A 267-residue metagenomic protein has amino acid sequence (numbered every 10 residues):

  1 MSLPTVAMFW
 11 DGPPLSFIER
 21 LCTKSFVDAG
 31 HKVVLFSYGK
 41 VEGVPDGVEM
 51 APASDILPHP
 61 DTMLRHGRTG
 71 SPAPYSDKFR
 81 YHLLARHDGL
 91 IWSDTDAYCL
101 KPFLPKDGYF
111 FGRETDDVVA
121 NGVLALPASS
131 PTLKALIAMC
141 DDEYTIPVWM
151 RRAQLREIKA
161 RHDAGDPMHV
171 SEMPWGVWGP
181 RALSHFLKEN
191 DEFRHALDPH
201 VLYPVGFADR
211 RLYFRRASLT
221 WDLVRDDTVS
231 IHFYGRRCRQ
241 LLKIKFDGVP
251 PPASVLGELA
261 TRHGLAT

Functional and structural regions predicted by a protein language model:
M1-S76, S93-T267: Glycosyltransferase-associated regions of secretory-pathway enzymes, highlighting luminal stem/catalytic domains
D77-D88: Small-residue hinge/turn detector
